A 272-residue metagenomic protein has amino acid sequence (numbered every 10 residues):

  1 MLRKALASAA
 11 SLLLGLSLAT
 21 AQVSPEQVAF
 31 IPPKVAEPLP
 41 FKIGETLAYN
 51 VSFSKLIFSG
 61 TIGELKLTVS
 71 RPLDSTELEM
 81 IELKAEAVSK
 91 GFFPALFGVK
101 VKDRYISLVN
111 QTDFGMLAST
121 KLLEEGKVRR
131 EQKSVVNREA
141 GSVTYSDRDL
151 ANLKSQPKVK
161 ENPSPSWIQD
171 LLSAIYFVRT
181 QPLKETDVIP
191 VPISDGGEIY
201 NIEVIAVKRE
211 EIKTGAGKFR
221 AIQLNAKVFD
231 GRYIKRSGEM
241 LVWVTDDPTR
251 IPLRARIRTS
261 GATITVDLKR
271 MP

Functional and structural regions predicted by a protein language model:
M1-K4: Positively charged n-region of N-terminal signal peptides that target proteins for export
A7-S8, E125: General helical structural elements
S8-S17: Bacterial N-terminal signal peptides
Q22-R138, R179-P272: Acidic, serine/threonine-rich low-complexity disordered tracts
N137-D195: Active-site/ligand-binding surface loops and adjacent short beta/alpha elements that line catalytic pockets across
